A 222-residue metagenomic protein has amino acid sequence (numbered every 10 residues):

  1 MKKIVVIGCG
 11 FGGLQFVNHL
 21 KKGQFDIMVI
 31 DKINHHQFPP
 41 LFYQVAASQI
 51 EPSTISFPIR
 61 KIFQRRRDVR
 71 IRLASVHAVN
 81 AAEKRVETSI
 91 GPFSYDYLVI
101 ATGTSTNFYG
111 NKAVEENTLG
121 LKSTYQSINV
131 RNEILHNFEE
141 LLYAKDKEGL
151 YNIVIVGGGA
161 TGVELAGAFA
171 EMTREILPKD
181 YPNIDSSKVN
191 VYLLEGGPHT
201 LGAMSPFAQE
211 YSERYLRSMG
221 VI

Functional and structural regions predicted by a protein language model:
M1-K3, V69-V154: FAD-binding core/adjacent interface of flavoenzyme oxidoreductases
M1-V69, V163-A203: Beta1-alpha1 glycine-rich phosphate/pyrophosphate-binding loop at the start of Rossmann-like nucleotide-binding domains
F25, D68-V69, T118, G220-I222: Short, conserved active-site loop motifs that form the nucleotide-linked donor/cofactor pocket
F42-Q49, E115-L119, A208: Short glycine-enriched, charge-decorated loop/helix-capping segments at active-site entrances that position
N132-S186: Rossmann-like NAD(P)H-binding beta-loop-alpha module
G196, F207-I222: Rossmann-fold NAD(P)H-dependent dehydrogenase/reductase core
